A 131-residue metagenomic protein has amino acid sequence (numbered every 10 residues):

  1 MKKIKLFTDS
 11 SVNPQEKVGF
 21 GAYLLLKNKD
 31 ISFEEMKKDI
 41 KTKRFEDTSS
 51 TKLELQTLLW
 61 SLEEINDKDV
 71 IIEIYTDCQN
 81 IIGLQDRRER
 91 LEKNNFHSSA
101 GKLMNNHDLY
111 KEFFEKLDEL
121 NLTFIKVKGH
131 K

Functional and structural regions predicted by a protein language model:
M1-K52, E63-I65: RNase H-like nuclease fold core
S11-K17, L59-K131: RNase H catalytic domain
E54, L58: Short, conserved alpha-helix that lines the donor NDP-sugar binding/gating region of sugar-transfer enzymes
